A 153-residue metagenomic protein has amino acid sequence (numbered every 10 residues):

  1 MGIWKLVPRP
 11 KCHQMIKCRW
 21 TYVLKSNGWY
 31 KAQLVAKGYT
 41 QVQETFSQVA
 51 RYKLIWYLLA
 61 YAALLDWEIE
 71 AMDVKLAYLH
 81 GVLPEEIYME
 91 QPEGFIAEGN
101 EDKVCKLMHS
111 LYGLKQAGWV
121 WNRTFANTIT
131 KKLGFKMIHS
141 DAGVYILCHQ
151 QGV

Functional and structural regions predicted by a protein language model:
M1-V153: Long, low-complexity, charge-biased intrinsically disordered regions
